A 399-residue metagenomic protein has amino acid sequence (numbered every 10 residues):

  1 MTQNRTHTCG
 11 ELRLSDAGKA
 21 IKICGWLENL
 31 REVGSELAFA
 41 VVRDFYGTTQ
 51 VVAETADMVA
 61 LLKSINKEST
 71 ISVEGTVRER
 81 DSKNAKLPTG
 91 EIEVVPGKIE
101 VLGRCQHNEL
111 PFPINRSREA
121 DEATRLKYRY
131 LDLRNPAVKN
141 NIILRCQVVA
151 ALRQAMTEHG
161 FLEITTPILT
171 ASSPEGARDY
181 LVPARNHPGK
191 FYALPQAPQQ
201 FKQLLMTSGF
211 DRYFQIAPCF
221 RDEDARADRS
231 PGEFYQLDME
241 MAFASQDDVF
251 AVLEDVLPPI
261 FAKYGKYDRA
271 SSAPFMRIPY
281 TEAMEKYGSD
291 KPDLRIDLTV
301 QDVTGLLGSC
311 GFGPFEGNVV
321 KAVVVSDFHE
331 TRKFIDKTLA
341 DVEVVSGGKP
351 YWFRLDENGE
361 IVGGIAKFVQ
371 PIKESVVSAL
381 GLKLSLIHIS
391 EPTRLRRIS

Functional and structural regions predicted by a protein language model:
M1-S390, R394: Class II aminoacyl-tRNA synthetase catalytic cores and aaRS-like
L395-S399: N-terminal low-complexity segments that are often proline-rich with Ser/Thr-Pro
